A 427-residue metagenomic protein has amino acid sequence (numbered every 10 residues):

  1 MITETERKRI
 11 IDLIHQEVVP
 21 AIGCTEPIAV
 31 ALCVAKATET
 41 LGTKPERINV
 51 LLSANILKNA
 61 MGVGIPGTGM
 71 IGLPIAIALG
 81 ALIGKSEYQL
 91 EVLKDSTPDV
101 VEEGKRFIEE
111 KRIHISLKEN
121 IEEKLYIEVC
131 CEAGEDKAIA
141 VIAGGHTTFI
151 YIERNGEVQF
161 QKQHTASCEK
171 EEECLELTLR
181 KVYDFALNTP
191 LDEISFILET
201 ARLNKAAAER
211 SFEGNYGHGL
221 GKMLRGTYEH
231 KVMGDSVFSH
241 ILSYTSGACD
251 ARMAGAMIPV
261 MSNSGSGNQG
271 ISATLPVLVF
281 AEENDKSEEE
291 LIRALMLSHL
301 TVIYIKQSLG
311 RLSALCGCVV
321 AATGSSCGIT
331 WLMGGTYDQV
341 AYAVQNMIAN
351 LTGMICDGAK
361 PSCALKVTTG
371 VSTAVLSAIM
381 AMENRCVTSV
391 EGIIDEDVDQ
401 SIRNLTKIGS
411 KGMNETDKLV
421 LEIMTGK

Functional and structural regions predicted by a protein language model:
M1-I11, G42-I56, S236-G255, S287-I305 (+1 more regions): Acidic-glycine-rich active-site phosphate/pyrophosphate-binding loop
I10-P20, N55-V63, A251-S262, V302-L312 (+1 more regions): Glycine/charged-rich beta-loop-alpha catalytic/anionic-binding loops adjacent to active sites
P20-K36, I258-L275, C316-V320: Conserved phosphate/anionic-ligand binding catalytic regions in large, soluble enzymes, centered on
A31-E122, Y126-C131: Early transmembrane hairpin of solute transport permeases
A37-T38, F280-R293, I303-T369, M382-S389: Hydrophobic alpha-helical bundle architecture
K44-I48, Y88-L93, H114-I115, D192-L198 (+7 more regions): Flexible, glycine/charged-enriched surface loops at secondary-structure junctions
E109-G255, E422-K427: Signature of multi-pass transmembrane helix bundles
A343-K427: Internal helix-turn-beta structural module
